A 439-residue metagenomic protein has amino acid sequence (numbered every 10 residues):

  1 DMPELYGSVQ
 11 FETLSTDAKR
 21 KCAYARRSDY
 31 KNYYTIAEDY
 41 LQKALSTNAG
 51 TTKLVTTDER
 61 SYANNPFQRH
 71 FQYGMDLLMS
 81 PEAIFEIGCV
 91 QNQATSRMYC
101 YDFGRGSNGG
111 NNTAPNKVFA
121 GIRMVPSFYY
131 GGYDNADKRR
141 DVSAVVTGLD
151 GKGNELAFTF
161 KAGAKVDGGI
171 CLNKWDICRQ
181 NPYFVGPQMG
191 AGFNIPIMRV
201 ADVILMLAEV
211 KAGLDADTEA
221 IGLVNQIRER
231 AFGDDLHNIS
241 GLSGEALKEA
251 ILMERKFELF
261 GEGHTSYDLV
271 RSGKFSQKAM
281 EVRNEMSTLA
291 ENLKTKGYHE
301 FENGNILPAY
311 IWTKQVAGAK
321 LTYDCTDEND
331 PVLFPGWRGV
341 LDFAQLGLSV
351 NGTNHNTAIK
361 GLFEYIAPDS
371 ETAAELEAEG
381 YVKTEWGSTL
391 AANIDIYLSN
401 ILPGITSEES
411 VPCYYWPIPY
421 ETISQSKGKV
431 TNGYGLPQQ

Functional and structural regions predicted by a protein language model:
D1-D29, C178-M198, L207, A212-L214 (+3 more regions): Aromatic-anchored glycine-rich loop motif in surface-exposed flexible loops
M2-R105, G233-A250, Y267: Short, surface-exposed recognition loops and adjoining beta-strand edges that mediate ligand/DNA contacts, enriched
N32, I36-D39, K43, N135 (+6 more regions): Extracytoplasmic/secreted proteins, especially bacterial periplasmic and envelope-associated proteins
Y40-T51, L207-G213, L223-D234, A250 (+1 more regions): Structured segments of extracytoplasmic/periplasmic soluble domains in secreted or envelope-associated proteins
G50-D215, S272-Q439: Elongated scaffold/linker segments in the mid-to-C-terminal portions of large proteins
P81-E82, D141, I195, G233 (+2 more regions): Generic secondary-structure boundary/loop-capping signal
L252-E262, S266-S276: Active-site-adjacent helix/loop patches that line small-molecule binding or acyl-intermediate pockets
